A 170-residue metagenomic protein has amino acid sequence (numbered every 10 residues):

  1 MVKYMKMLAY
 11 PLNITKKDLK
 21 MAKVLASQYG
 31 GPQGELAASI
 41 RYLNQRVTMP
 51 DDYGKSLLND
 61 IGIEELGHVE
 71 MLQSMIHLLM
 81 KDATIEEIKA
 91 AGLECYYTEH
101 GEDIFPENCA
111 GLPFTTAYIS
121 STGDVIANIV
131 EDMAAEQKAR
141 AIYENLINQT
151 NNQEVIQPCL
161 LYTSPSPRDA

Functional and structural regions predicted by a protein language model:
V2-K3: Long, low-complexity intrinsically disordered regions enriched in Ser/Thr, Asp/Glu, Pro/Gly
N13-G30, L93-D132: Acidic/His metal-coordination segments adjacent to aromatic residues that form catalytic metal sites in metalloenzymes
D18-D51, G67-M71, G123-T150: Alpha-helical bundle segments that constitute or directly flank the non-heme di-iron/ferroxidase center
S56-D60, Q157-L161: Short, charged, amphipathic alpha-helical segments
D60-P106: Conserved alpha-helical segments that form or flank metal/cofactor-binding pockets of metalloenzymes
Y162-D169: Conserved small/polar residues in nucleotide/adenosyl-binding loops
